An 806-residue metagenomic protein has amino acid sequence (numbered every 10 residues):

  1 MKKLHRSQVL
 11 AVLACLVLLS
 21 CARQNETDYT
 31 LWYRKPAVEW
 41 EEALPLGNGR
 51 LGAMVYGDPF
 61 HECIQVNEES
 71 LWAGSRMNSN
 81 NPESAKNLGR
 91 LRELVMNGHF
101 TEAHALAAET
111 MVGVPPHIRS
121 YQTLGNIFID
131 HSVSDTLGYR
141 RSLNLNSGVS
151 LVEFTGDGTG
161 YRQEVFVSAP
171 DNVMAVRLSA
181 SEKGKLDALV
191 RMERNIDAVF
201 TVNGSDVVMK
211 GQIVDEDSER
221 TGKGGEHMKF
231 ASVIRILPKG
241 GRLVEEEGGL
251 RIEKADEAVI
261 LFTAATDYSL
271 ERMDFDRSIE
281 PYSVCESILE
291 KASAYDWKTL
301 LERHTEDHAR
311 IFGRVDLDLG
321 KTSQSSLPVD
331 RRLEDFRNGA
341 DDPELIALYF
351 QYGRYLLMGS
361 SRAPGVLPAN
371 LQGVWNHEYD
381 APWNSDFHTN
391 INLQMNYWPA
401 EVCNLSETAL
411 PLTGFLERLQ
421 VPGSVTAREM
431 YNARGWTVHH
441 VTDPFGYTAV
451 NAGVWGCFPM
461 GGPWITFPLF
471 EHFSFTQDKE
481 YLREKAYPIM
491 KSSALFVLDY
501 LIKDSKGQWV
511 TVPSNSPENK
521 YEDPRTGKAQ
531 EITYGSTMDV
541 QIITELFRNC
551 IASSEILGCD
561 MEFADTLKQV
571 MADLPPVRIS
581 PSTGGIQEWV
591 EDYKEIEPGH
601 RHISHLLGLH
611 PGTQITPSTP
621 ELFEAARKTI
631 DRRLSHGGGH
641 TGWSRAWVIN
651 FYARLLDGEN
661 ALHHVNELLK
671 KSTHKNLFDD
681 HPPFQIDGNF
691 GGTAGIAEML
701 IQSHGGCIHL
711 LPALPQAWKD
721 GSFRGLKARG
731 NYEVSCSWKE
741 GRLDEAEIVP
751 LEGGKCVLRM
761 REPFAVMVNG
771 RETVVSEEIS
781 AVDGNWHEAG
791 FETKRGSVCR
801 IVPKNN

Functional and structural regions predicted by a protein language model:
M1-N25: Bacterial Sec-dependent N-terminal signal peptides
Q24-V454, E471-F473, R483, K491-A494 (+8 more regions): Aromatic-residue-lined binding/catalytic grooves and analogous aromatic/hydrophobic interfacial grooves in multimeric
G365-D386, V497, K503-N519, G584 (+2 more regions): Short, surface-exposed recognition loops and adjoining beta-strand edges that mediate ligand/DNA contacts, enriched
G373-N384, V438-C457, S516-G535, K671-P682: Acidic/His metal-coordination segments adjacent to aromatic residues that form catalytic metal sites in metalloenzymes
I391-E401, P459-F470, M538-R548, S604-T613 (+2 more regions): Well-ordered alpha-helical segments within folded domains of soluble proteins
Y431, F458-E471, G507, V512-N515: Core alpha/beta catalytic barrel or barrel-like domain that forms the active/cofactor pocket in diverse metabolic
E471-T476, Y481, K485, S493-K503 (+3 more regions): Non-catalytic carbohydrate-binding regions of carbohydrate-active enzymes
S492-S553: Acidic/histidine-rich catalytic neighborhood
